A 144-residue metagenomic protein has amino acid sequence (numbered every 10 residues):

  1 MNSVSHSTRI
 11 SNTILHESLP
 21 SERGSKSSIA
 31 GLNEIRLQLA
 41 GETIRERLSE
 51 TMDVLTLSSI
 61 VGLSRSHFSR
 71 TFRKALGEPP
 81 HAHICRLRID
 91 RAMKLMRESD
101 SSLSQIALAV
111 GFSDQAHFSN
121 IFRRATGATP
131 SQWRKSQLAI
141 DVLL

Functional and structural regions predicted by a protein language model:
M1-E46, L55-V61, K74-P79: Short, Lys/Arg-enriched, Trp-marked, Pro/Gly-tolerant hinge/linker segments that flank
S25-S27, Q38-L39, F68, R97 (+1 more regions): A structural preference for long, well-packed, hydrophobic secondary-structure segments
Q38-T56, K74-S113, K135-L144: Terminal helix-turn-helix DNA-binding modules in bacterial transcription factors
V61, V110-G111, F122: Core residues of bacterial helix-turn-helix
S64-R65, S113-D114: Short coil turns linking two alpha-helices in DNA-binding domains
F68, F72, H117-F118, F122: Short hydrophobic/aromatic patch on the recognition helix
N120-L144: …primarily DNA-binding HTH/wHTH and HhH modules…
